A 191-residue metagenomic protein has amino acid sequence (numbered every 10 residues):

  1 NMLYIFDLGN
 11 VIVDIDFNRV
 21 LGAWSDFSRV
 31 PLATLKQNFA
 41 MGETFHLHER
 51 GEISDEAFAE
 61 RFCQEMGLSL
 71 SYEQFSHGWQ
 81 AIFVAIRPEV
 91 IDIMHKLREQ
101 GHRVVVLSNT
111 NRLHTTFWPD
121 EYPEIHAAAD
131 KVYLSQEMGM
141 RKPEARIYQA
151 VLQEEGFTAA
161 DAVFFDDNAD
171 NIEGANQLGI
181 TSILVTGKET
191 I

Functional and structural regions predicted by a protein language model:
N1-D92, E99-Q100, N111-T115: N-terminal helical cap/lid subdomain that shapes the substrate entry/recognition surface in HAD-like hydrolases
M2, F6, N111-R112, T116-I191: Asp-based, Mg2+/Mn2+-dependent phosphohydrolase catalytic module
D7-N10, G51, L97, V106 (+2 more regions): Generic structural signal for small/hydrophobic residues in well-ordered secondary structure, especially within
D92-H95, E99, Q153, E173: Surface-exposed alpha-helical segments enriched in charged/polar residues
Q100-G101, A128: Structured helix-beta-strand junction loops
G101-R103, I180: A generic structural motif
